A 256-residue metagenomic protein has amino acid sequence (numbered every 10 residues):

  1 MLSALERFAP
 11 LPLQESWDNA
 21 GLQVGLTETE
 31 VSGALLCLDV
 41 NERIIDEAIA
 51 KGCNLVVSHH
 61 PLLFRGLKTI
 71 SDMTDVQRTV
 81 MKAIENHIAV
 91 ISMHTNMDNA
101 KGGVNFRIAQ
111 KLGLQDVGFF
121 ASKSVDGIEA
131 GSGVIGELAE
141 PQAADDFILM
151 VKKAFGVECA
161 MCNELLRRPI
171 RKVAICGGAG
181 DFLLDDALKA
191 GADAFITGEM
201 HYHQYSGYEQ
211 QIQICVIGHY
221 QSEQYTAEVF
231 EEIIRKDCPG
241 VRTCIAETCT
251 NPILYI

Functional and structural regions predicted by a protein language model:
M1-I256: Active-site catalytic microenvironments in core metabolic enzymes, especially phosphate/sugar-handling
